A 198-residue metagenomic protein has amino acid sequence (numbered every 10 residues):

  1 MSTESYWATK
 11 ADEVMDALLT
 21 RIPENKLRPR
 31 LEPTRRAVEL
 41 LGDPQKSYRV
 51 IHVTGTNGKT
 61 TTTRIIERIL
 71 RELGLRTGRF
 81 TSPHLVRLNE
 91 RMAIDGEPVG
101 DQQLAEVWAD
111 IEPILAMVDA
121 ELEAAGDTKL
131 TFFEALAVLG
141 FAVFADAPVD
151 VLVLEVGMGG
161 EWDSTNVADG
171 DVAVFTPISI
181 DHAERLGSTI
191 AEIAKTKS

Functional and structural regions predicted by a protein language model:
M1-G55, T62-L73, F80, A120-D127: Short functional linear segments
Y6, R35-K46, E72-A168, E184-S188 (+1 more regions): ATP-dependent carboxylate-amine ligase catalytic core
E24, M158, S179: Flexible, active-site-proximal loop/turn residues at the rims of small-molecule/cofactor binding pockets and catalytic
G58, H84, S179: Short, glycine/serine-rich, charged loops/turns that create anion-binding and catalytic segments at active sites
N166-P177: Inter-motif core of Ras-like GTPase G domains
P177-R185: Conserved Switch II/interswitch segment of TRAFAC-class P-loop GTPases
